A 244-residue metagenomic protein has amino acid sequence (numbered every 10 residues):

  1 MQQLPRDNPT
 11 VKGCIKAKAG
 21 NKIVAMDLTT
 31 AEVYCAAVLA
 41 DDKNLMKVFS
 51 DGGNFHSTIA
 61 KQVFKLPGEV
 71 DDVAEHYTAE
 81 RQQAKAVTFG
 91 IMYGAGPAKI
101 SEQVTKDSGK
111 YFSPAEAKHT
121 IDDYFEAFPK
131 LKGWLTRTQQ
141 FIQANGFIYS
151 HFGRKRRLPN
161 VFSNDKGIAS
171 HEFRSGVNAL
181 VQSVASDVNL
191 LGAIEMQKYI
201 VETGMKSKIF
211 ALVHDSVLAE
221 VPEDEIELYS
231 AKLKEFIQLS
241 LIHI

Functional and structural regions predicted by a protein language model:
M1-D72, R137-S216, A231-Q238: Acidic, glycine-rich two-metal-ion catalytic cores of nucleic acid-processing enzymes
E32-A36, Q83-I91, I121-Y124, N178-V181: Short alpha-helical scaffolding segments that buttress acidic/His motifs in well-ordered protein cores
A36, M92, A98-F112, V217-K234: Catalytic palm subdomain of template-directed nucleic-acid polymerases, centered on the conserved carboxylate motif
S50, A79, I91-K99: Short acidic alpha-helix initiation/capping motifs at coil-to-helix transition points, especially at protein N-termini
K61, T88, P97-K106, Q197: Amphipathic alpha-helical segments within well-ordered protein domains
E75-V87, S207-K208: Alpha-helical scaffolds flanking conserved acidic
Y93-L135: Extended, well-ordered alpha-helical scaffold/bundle regions in very large, multi-domain proteins
I242-I244: Conserved small/polar residues in nucleotide/adenosyl-binding loops
